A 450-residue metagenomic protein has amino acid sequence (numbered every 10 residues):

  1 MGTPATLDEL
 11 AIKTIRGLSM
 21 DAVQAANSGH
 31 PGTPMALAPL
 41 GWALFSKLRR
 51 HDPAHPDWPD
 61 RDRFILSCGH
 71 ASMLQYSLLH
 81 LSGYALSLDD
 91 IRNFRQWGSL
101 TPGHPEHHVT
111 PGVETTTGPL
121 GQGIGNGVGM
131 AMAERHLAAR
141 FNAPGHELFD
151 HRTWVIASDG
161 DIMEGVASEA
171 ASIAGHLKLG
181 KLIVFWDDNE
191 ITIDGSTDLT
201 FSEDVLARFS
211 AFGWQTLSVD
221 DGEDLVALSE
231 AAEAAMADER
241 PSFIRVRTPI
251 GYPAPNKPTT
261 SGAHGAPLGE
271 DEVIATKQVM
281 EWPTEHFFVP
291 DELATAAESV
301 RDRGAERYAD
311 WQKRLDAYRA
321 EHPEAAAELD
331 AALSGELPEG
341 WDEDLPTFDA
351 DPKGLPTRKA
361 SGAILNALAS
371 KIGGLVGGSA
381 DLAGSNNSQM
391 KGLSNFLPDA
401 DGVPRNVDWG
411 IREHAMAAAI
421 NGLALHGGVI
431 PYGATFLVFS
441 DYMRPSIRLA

Functional and structural regions predicted by a protein language model:
T14-S28, D187-N189: N-terminal capping segment at the start of a domain
S19, H30, L40, Q75 (+7 more regions): Buried hydrophobic positions in well-ordered alpha/beta secondary-structure cores of metabolic enzymes
A26-A38, F64-H70, R95, P105-N126 (+6 more regions): Active-site nucleophile and cofactor-binding loops and adjacent substrate-binding regions of central metabolic enzymes
A36-L177, Q389-M390, A419, L423: Cofactor-binding active-site loop characterized by glycine-rich and histidine/acidic residues
P53-A54, V109-T110, T115-S299: Glycine-rich ThDP/TPP pyrophosphate-binding loop and its adjacent helix/strand module within ThDP-dependent enzymes
A71-M73, I162-E164, E190-D194, L225-A227 (+4 more regions): Flexible loop/turn segments at secondary-structure boundaries
A85-G112, G195, L206, F212-Q215 (+1 more regions): Anionic-ligand anchoring segments at beta-strand to alpha-helix junctions in alpha/beta enzyme folds, i.e., glycine
K313-L449: Non-catalytic terminal/interface segments that mediate subunit docking, oligomerization, and allosteric communication
